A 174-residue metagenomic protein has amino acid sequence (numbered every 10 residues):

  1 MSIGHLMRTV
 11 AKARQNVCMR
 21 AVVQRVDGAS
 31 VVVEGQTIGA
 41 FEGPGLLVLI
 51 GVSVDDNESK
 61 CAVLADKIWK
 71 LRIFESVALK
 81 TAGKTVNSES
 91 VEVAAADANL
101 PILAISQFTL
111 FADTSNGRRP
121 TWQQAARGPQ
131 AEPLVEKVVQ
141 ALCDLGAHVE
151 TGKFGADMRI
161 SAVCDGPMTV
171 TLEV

Functional and structural regions predicted by a protein language model:
L6, V10, R14-G117, T121 (+1 more regions): N-terminal, polar/charged subdomain of small-to-medium soluble alpha/beta proteins
A125-P133: A short acidic, glycine-rich active-site loop that binds or catalyzes chemistry on phosphate/adenosine moieties
